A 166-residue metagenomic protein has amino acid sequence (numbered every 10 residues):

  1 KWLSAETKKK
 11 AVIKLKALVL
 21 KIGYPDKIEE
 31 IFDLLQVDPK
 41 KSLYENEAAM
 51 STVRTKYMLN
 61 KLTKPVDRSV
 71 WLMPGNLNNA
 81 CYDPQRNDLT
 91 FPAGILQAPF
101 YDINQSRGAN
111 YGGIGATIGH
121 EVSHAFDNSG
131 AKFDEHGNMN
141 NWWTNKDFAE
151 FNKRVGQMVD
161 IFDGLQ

Functional and structural regions predicted by a protein language model:
K1-Q166: Intrinsically disordered, low-complexity linker/terminal regions across diverse proteins
